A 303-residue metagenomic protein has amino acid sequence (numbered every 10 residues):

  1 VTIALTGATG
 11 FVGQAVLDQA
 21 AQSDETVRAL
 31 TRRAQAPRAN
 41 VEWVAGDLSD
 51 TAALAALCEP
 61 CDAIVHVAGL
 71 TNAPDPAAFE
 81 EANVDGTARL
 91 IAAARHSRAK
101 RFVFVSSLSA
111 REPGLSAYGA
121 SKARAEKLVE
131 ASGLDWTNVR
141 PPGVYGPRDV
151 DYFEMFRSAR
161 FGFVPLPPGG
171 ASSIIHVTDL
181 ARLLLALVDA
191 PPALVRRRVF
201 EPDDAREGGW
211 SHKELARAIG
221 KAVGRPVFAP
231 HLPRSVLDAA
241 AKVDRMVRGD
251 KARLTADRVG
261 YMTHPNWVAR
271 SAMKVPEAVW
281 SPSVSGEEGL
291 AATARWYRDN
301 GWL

Functional and structural regions predicted by a protein language model:
I3-S23: N-terminal Rossmann NAD(P)H-binding glycine-rich loop of SDR-like oxidoreductase domains
Q35-A36, V41, A45-D85, A93 (+1 more regions): NAD(P)H-binding glycine-rich loop region in Rossmannoid oxidoreductase-like domains and their noncatalytic homologs
H66, E81-A123, T137: Conserved Rossmann-fold NAD(P)-dependent oxidoreductase catalytic core, especially the SDR/UDP-sugar
E80-V84, L115-E126, D149, F153 (+3 more regions): Short-chain dehydrogenase/reductase
R89, V150-E154, P168-A190, R196-E201: Substrate-positioning beta->alpha
K127-P147: Conserved beta-loop-beta element that borders a ligand/cofactor-binding pocket
E154-V177, P226-N266: Alpha-helical membrane-targeting segments
A190-R253, S281-L303: Mid/C-terminal beta-alpha module of Rossmann-like enzyme folds, strongest in SDR-family dehydrogenases/epimerases
